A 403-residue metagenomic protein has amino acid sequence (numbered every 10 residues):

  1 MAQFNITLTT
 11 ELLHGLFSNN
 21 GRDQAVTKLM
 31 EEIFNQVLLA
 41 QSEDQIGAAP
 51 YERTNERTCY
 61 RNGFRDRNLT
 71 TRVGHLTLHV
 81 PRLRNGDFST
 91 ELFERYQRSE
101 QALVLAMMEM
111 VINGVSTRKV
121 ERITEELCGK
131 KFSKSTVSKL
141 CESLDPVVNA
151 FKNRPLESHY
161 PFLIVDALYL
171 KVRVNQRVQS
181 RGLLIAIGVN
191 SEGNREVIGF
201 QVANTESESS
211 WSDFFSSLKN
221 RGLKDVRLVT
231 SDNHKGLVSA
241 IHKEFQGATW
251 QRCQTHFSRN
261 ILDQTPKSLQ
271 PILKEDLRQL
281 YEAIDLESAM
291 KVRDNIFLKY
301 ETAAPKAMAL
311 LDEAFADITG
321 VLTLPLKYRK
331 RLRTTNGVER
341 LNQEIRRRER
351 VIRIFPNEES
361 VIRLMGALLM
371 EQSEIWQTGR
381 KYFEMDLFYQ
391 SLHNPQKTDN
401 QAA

Functional and structural regions predicted by a protein language model:
M1-E94: Short, conserved DNA-binding cores of transcription-related domains
M1-F4, F17, A40, A48 (+1 more regions): Acidic/histidine-rich catalytic cores and adjacent linkers of DNA breakage/strand-transfer/modification proteins
L29-I33, V37, Q41, Q45 (+8 more regions): Amphipathic alpha-helical segments in well-ordered regions
M30-I33, A48-A49, N55-R57, V115-F162: Electropositive nucleic-acid engagement tracts
L38, V73, N85, M107 (+13 more regions): Mobile genetic element proteins and their domesticated derivatives, centered on retroelements and DNA transposons
C59-N113, G129-E142, S158: Basic, short loop/linker segments at the boundary and entry of helix-turn-helix/winged-helix-like folds
H79-R84, E91-Q97, K130-K131, K139-T230 (+5 more regions): RNase H-like nuclease fold core
L228-K235, A240-D276: Conserved beta-strand -> loop -> alpha-helix junction used to position metal-binding or nucleic-acid-contacting
